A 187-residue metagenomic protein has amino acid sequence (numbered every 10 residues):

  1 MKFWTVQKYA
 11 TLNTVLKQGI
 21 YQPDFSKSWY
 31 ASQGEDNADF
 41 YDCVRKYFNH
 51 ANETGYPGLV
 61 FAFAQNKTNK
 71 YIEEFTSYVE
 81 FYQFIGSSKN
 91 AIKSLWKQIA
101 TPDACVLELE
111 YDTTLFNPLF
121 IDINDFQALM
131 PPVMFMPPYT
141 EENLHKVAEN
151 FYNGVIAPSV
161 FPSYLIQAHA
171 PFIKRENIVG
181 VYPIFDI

Functional and structural regions predicted by a protein language model:
M1-P57: ADP-ribose/NAD+-binding catalytic cleft of ART/PARP-like enzymes
F3-T5, F61-F63, E108: A structural signal for short, well-ordered beta-strand segments and their strand-loop junctions that often border
A10, P23, Y56-G58, K67-I187: Conserved NAD+-utilizing ADP-ribose enzyme module
E53, F63-Q65: Short HxH-centered metal-ligating active-site micro-motif
